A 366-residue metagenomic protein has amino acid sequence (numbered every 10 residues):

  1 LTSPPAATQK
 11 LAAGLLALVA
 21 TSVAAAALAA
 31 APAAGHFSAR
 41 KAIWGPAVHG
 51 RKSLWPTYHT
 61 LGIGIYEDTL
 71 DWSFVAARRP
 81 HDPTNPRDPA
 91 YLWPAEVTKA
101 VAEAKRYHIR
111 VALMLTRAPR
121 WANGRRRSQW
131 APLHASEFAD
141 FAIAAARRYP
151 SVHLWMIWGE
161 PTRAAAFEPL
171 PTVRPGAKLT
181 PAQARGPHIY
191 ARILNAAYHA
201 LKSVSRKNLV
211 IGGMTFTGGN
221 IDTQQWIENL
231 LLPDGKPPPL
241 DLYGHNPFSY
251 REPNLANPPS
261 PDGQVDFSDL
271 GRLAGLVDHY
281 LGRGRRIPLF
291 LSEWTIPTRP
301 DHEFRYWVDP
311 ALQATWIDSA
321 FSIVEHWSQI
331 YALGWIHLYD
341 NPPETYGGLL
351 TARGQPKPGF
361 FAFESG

Functional and structural regions predicted by a protein language model:
L1-Q9: N-terminal secretory signal peptides that target proteins for export/translocation
A13-A27: Bacterial N-terminal signal peptides
A33-D71: Boundary/entry segment of secreted carbohydrate-active catalytic domains
H36, K41, R51-K52, A102 (+3 more regions): Noncatalytic carbohydrate-binding groove/subsite architecture in carbohydrate-active enzymes
A39-G45, Y66-D68, V111-L115, W155-I157 (+4 more regions): Hydrophobic faces of well-ordered beta-strands that scaffold small-molecule active sites in alpha/beta enzyme cores
L61-D82, P86-G219, Y250, I296-R299 (+1 more regions): Substrate-binding cleft and catalytic face of glycoside hydrolase catalytic domains, especially the flexible beta-alpha
Y66, A104, A145, W155 (+7 more regions): Conserved, mostly hydrophobic/aromatic
R78, P161, A166, T172-A184 (+2 more regions): Aromatic-rich peripheral "rim/lid" segments of glycoside hydrolase catalytic domains that contact and position glycan
